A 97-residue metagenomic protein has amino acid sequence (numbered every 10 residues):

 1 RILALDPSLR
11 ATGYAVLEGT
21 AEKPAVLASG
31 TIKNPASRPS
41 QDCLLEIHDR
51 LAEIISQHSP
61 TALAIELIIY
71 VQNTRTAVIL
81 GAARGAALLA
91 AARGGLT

Functional and structural regions predicted by a protein language model:
R1-T97: Phosphate- and other anionic-substrate recognition elements at nucleic-acid/protein interfaces
